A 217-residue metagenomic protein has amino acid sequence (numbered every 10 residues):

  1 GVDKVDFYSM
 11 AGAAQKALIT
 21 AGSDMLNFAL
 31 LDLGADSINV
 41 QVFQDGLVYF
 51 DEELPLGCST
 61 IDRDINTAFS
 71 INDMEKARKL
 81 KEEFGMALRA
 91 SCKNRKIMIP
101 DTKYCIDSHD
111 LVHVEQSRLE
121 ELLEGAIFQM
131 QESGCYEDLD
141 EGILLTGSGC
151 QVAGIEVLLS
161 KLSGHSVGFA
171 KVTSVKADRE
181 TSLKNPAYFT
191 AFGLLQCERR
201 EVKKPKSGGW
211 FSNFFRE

Functional and structural regions predicted by a protein language model:
G1-A29, N72-M74, A87-E115, S133-Y136 (+2 more regions): Nucleotide/phosphate-binding catalytic cleft detector across ATP-hydrolyzing and phosphate-transferring enzymes
G1-F7, D45-R89, P186: Glycine-rich phosphate-binding loop plus the immediately following alpha-helix
S9-K16, T60, S174-A177: Short acidic loop-to-helix transition motifs that present clustered carboxylates
L18-G22, A29-L33, V40-Q41, G134-E137 (+2 more regions): Replace "in large, NTP-powered and nucleic-acid-processing enzymes" with "in large, NTP-powered factors and other
A21-F50, I65, L194: Gly/Thr-rich phosphate-binding beta-strand-loop-beta motif of the actin/hexokinase/Hsp70
L123, I127-G142: Phosphate/pyrophosphate-binding loops at sites that engage ATP/ADP/AMP, CoA/4′-phosphopantetheine, polyphosphate
D138-L162: Glycine-rich phosphate-binding loops at beta-strand->alpha-helix junctions
L162-A191: Conserved phosphate-binding/catalytic loops in two-lobed NTP-binding clefts
